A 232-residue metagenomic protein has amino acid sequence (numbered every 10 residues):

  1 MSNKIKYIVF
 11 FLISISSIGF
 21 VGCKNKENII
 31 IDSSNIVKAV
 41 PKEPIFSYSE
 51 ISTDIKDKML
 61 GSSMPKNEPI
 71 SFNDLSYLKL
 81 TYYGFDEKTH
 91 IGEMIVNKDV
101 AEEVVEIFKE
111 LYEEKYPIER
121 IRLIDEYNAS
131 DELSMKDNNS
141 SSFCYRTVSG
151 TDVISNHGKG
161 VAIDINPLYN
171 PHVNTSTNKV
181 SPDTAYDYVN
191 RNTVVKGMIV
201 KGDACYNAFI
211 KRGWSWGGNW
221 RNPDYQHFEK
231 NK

Functional and structural regions predicted by a protein language model:
M1-N3: N-terminal secretory signal peptides that target proteins for export/translocation
I5-N25: Sec-dependent N-terminal signal peptides of Gram-positive bacterial secreted proteins and lipoproteins
S17, K24-P65: N-terminal, intrinsically disordered, polar/charged segments of Gram-positive cell-envelope systems that serve as
P44, I55-G84, S140, Y145-S149: Cell-wall polysaccharide-cleaving catalytic domain and substrate-binding groove, primarily in peptidoglycan/chitin
I70-S134: Active-site acidic/histidine clusters and adjacent loop/turn architecture that either coordinate catalytic ions
S71-D74, K136, I154-G160: Extracellular/periplasmic catalytic domains that process cell-envelope and extracellular macromolecules
P117-I154, A208-S215: Conserved short secondary-structure elements within globular domains
V148-I154, K159-K232: Catalytic cores and adjacent binding grooves of peptidoglycan-active enzymes
